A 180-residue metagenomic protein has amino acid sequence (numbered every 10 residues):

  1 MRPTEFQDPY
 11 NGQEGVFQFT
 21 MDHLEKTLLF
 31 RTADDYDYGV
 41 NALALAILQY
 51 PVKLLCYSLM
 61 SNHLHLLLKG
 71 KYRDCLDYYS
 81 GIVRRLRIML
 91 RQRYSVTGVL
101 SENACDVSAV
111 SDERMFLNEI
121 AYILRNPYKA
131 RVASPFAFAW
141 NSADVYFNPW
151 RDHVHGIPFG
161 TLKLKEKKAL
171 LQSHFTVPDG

Functional and structural regions predicted by a protein language model:
M1-C56, K69-G180: Short Pro-Cys-Gly-centered "Cys-loop" motif that presents a nucleophilic cysteine in a tight turn
L59-H63: Short Gly/Ser/Thr- and Asp/Glu-enriched loop/turn motifs at secondary-structure junctions
L64-L68: Short cationic amphipathic helices and targeting signals
